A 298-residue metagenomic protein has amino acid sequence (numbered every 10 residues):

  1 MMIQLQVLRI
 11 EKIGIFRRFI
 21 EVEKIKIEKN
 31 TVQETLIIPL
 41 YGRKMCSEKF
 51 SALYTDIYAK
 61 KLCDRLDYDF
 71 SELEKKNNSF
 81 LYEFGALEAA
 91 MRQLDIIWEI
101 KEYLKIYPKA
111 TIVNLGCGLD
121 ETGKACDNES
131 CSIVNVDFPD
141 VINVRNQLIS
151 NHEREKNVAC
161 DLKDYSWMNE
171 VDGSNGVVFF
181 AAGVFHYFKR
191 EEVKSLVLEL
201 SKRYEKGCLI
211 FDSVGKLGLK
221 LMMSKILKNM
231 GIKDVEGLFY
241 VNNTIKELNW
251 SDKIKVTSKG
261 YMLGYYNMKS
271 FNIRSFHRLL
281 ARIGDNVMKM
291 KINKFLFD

Functional and structural regions predicted by a protein language model:
I15-V113, L119-C160, G173-S174: Rossmann-like AdoMet
Y165-S174: Short amphipathic alpha-helix with an adjacent loop that forms part of the alpha/beta core around
F179-F180: A conserved beta-strand element that flanks and buttresses the S-adenosyl-L-methionine
Y187-E199: A short, conserved alpha-helix within the catalytic core of class I
R203-K216: Conserved beta-strand signature within the Rossmann-like core of class I S-adenosyl-L-methionine
K220-V235: Short, glycine-/aromatic-enriched active-site segment of Class I SAM-dependent methyltransferases
V235-Y261: Short alpha-helix
I254-L279: Conserved catalytic loop of SAM-dependent methyltransferase domains
